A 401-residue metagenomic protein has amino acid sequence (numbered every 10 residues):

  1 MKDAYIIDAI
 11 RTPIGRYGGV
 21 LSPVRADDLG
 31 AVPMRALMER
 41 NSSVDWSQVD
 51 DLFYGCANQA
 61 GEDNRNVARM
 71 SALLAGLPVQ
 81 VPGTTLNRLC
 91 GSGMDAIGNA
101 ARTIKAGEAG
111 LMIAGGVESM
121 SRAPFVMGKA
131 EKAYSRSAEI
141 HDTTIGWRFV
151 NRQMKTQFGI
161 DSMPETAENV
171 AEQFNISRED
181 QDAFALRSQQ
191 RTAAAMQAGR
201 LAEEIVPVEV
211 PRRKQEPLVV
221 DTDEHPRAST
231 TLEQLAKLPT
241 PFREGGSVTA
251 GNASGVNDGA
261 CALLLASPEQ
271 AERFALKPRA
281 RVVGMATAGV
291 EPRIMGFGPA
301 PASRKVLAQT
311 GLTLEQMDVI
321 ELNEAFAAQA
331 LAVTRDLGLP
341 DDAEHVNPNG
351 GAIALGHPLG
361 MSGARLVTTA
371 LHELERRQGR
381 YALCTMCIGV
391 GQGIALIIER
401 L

Functional and structural regions predicted by a protein language model:
M1-S71, A75, P82, T166-R178 (+5 more regions): Conserved active-site "lid/cap" helical segment
M1-V24, I145, T230-F297, P301 (+4 more regions): Condensing-enzyme catalytic core mediating Claisen C-C bond formation in acyl metabolism
R11-T12, P23, D27-V32, S43 (+3 more regions): N-terminal extracellular/periplasmic Venus flytrap/periplasmic-binding protein-like
V24, C56-L111, T144-W147, Q157-M163 (+4 more regions): Conserved catalytic cysteine-centered active-site region of acyl-thioester-dependent Claisen-condensing enzymes
Y54, E168, E204, R212-K214 (+1 more regions): Active-site pocket-lining segment
N87-E118, A171-R200, A262-E269, R335 (+2 more regions): Active-site-proximal alpha-helical scaffold in enzymes
L111-N169: Flexible glycine-/small-residue-enriched beta->alpha junction loops that bind anionic phosphate/pyrophosphate groups
